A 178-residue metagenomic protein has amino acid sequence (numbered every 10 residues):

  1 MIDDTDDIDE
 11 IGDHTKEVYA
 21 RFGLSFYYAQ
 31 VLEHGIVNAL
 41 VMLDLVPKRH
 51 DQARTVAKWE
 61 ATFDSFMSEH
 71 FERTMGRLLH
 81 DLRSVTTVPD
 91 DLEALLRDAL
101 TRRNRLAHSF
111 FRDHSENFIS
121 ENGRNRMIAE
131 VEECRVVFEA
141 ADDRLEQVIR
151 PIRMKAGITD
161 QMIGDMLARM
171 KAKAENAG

Functional and structural regions predicted by a protein language model:
M1-F22, I158-A177: Charged alpha-helical initiation segments
E10-L24, V88-L95, G123-R126, E130-E133 (+1 more regions): Non-transmembrane, amphipathic alpha-helical segments
F22-L43: Short, hydrophobic, well-ordered secondary-structure elements
F26, E33, E60, L79 (+4 more regions): Generic structural concept
E33-I36, L100-F110, R135-F138, D142 (+1 more regions): A structural signal for well-ordered alpha-helices, especially hydrophobic packing surfaces of coiled-coils
A39, L43-V46, F110-F118, L145 (+1 more regions): Secondary-structure edge/capping motif, primarily at the C-terminal ends of alpha-helices and the immediately following
D44-R97, T101, R105, S109-E116: Flexible secondary-structure boundary motifs
R124-Q161: Amphipathic, Lys/Arg-enriched alpha-helical patches that create a basic surface for binding polyanionic ligands
